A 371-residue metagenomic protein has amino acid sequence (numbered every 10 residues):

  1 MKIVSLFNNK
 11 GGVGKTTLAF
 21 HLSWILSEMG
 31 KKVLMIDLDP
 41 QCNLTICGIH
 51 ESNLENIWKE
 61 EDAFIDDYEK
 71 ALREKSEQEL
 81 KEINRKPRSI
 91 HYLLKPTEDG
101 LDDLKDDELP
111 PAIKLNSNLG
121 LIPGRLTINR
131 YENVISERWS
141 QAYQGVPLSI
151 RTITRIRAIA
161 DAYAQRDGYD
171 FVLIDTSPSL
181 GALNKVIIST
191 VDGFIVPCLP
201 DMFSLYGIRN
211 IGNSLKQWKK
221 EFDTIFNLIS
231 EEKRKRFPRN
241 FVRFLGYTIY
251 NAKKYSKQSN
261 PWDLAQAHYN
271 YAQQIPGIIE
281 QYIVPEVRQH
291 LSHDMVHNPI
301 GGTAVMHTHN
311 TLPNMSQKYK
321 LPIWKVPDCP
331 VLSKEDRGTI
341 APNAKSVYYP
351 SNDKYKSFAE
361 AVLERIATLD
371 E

Functional and structural regions predicted by a protein language model:
M1-E371: P-loop NTP-binding core
